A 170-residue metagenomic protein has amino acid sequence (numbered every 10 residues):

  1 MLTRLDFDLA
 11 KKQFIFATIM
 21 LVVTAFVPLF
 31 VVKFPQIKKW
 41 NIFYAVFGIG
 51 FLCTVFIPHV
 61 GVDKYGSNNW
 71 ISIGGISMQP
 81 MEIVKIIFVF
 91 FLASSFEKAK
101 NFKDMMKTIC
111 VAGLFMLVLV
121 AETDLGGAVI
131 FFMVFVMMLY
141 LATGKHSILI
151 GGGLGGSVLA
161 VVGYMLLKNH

Functional and structural regions predicted by a protein language model:
L2-H170: Hydrophobic alpha-helical transmembrane segments of multi-pass inner membrane proteins, especially in bacterial systems
